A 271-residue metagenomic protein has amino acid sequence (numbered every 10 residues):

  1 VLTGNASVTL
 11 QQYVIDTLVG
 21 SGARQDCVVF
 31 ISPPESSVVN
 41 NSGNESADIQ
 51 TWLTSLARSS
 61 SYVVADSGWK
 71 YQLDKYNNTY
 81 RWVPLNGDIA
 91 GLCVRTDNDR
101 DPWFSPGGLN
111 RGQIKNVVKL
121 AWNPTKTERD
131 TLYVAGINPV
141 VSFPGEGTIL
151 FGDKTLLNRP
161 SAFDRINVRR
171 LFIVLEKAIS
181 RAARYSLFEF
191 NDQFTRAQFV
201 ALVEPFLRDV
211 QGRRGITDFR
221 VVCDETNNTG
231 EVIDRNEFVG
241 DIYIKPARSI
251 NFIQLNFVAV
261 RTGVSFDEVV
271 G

Functional and structural regions predicted by a protein language model:
V1-G271: Structured, hydrophobic secondary-structure cores that serve as assembly/anchoring elements
